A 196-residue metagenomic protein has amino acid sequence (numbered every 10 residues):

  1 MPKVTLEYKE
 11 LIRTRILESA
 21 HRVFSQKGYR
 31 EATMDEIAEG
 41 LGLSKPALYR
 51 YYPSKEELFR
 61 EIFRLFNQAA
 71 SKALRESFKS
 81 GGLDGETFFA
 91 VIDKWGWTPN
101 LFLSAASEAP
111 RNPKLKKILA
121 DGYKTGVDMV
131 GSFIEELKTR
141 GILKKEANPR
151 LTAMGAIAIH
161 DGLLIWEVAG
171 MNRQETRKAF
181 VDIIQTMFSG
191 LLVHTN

Functional and structural regions predicted by a protein language model:
M1-K27, A32-L43, E56-E57: Basic, helix-initiating cap at the start of DNA-binding domains
G28-Y29, R50, K144: Helix-turn-helix/winged-helix DNA-binding modules
G42-Y52: Short hydrophobic/aromatic patch on the recognition helix
R60-F66: Alpha-helical DNA-contacting segments of helix-turn-helix folds
E61, S71-N100, P149-A156, N196: Hydrophobic alpha-helical connector segments
D93-A120, I165, A169: Amphipathic alpha-helical segments used for helix-helix packing
K116-A120, K138-M187, H194-N196: Hydrophobic/aromatic-rich alpha-helical bundle segments in the mid-to-C-terminal region
I118-T125, M129-S132: Short, solvent-exposed amphipathic helices
